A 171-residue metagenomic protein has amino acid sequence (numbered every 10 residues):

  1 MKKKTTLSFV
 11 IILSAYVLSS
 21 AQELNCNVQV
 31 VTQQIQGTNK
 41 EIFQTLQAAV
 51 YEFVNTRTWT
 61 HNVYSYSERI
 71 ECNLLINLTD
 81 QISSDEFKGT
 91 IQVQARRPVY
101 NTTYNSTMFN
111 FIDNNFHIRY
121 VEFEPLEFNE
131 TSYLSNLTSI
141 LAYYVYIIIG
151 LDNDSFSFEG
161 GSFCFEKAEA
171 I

Functional and structural regions predicted by a protein language model:
M1-C26: Bacterial Sec-dependent N-terminal signal peptides
T6, Q34-I35, E130: Residue-level detector of alpha-helix boundaries and kinks
Q22-K88, V99-N101: Start-of-domain marker
K88-I171: Acidic/His-rich structured neighborhood in mature extracellular/periplasmic domains
